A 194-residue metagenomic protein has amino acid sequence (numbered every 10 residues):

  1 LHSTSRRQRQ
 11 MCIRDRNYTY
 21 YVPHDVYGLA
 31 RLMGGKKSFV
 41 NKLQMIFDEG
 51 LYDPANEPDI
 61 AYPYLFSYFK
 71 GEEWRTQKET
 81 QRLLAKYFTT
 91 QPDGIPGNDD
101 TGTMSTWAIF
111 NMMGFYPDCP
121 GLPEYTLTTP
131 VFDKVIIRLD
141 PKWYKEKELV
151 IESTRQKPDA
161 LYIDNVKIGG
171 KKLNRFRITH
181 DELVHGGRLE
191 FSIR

Functional and structural regions predicted by a protein language model:
L1-R9, I13: Single conserved hydrophobic/aromatic residue that forms the stacking wall/gate of nucleotide- or nucleobase-binding
R7-Q10, Y21, P120-G121: A post-motif C-terminal structural segment
R7-Q10, Y52-P58: Aromatic- and carboxylate-enriched substrate-binding clefts and catalytic-loop regions of carbohydrate-active enzymes
R16-M33: A conserved active-site cap/scaffold subdomain adjacent to cofactor or substrate pockets
V26, L43-Q44, T80-L83: Short alpha-helical scaffolding segments that buttress acidic/His motifs in well-ordered protein cores
L32-K36, G50-P54, P63-R194: Non-catalytic C-terminal accessory modules of carbohydrate-active enzymes
F39: Interdomain hinge/lid region at the active-site interface of Rossmann-like NAD(P)-dependent oxidoreductases
M45-D48, D59: Membrane-embedded transmembrane-helix bundle of lipid-linked glycan/lipid transferases
